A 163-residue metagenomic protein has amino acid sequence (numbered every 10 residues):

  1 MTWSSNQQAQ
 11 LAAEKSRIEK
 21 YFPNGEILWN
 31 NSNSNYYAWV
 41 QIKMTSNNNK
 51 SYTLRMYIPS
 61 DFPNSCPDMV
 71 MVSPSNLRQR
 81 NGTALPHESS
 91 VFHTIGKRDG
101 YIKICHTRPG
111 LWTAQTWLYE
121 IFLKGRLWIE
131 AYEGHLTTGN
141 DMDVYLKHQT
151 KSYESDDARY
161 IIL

Functional and structural regions predicted by a protein language model:
M1-T53, D61-L163: UBC/E2-like fold recognition across ubiquitin and ubiquitin-like conjugation systems, capturing catalytically active
